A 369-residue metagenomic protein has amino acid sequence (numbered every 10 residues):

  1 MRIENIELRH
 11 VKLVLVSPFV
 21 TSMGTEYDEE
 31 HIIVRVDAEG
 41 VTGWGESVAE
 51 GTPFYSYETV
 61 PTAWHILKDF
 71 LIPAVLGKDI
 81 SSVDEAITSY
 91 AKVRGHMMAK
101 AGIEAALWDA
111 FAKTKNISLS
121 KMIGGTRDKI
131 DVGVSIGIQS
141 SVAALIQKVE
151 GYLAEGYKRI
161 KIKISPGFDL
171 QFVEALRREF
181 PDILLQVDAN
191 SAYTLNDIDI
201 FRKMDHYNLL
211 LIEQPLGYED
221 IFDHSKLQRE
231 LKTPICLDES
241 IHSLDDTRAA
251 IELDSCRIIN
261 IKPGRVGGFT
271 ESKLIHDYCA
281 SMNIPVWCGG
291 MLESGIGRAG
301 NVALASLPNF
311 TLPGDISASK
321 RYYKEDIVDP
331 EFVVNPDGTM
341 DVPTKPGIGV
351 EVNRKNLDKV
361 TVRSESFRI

Functional and structural regions predicted by a protein language model:
M1-L185, S191-L195, R202-H206, E230 (+1 more regions): N-terminal capping/lid subdomain adjacent to the active-site entrance of alpha/beta enzymes
L71, E219-C236, I241-T339: Shared catalytic-loop signature of beta/alpha-barrel
M98-A99, Q139, Q214-P215, V266 (+1 more regions): Residue-level marker of alpha-helix boundaries and capping positions
G124-G133, R177, R202-I212, T247-R265: Long, low-complexity, intrinsically disordered polar/charged segments
A144-Q147, Q171, N196-D199, F222 (+2 more regions): Generic recognition of short, well-ordered alpha-helical segments
R159-P166, L184-S191, L209-Y218, P234-H242 (+1 more regions): Catalytic beta/alpha-barrel core
